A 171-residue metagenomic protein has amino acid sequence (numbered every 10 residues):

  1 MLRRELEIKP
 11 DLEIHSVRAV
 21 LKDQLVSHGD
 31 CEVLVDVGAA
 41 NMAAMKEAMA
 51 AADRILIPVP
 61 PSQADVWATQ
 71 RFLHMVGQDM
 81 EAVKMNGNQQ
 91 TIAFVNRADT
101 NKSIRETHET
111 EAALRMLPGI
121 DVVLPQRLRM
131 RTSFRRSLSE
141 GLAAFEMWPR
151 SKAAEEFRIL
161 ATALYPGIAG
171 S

Functional and structural regions predicted by a protein language model:
M1-A43, L138-S139, A144: P-loop/Walker-type NTP enzyme "switch/lid" segment
V35, I57, A93-V95: Structural beta-sheet core signal
M42-Q63: Inter-motif core of Ras-like GTPase G domains
T69-N88: Conserved C-terminal guanine-recognition region of P-loop GTPase G domains, centered on the G4
D99-K102, E111-L142: Beta-strand-loop-alpha "switch" segments that mediate conformational coupling across diverse proteins
R136-E155: C-terminal boundary of histidine-terminating zinc-finger modules
P149-G170: Histidine-centered active-site loop/cap adjacent to the catalytic His in serine esterases/O-acetyl transfer systems
